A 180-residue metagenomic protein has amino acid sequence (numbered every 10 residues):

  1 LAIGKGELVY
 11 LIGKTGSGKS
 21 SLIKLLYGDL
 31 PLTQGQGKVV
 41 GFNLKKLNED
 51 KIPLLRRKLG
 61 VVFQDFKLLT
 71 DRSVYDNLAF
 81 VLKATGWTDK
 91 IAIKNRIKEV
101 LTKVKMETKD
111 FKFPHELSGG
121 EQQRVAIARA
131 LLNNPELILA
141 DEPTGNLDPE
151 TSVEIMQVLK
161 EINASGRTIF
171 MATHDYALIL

Functional and structural regions predicted by a protein language model:
Y27: Helix-to-loop junction immediately C-terminal to a conserved catalytic motif
G35-N43: Conserved ABC transporter NBD signature motif
R72-F80: Short coil-to-helix segment of the ABC ATPase nucleotide-binding domain corresponding to the Q-loop/switch region
K112-H115, N133, S165: Conserved signature/switch motifs of ABC ATPase nucleotide-binding domains
F113-L117, E121-Q123: Conserved ABC ATPase signature
I138-D141: Catalytic Walker B motif of ABC-type/P-loop ATPase nucleotide-binding domains
P149-T151: Helix N-cap at the start of a conserved alpha-helix in ABC-type nucleotide-binding domains
